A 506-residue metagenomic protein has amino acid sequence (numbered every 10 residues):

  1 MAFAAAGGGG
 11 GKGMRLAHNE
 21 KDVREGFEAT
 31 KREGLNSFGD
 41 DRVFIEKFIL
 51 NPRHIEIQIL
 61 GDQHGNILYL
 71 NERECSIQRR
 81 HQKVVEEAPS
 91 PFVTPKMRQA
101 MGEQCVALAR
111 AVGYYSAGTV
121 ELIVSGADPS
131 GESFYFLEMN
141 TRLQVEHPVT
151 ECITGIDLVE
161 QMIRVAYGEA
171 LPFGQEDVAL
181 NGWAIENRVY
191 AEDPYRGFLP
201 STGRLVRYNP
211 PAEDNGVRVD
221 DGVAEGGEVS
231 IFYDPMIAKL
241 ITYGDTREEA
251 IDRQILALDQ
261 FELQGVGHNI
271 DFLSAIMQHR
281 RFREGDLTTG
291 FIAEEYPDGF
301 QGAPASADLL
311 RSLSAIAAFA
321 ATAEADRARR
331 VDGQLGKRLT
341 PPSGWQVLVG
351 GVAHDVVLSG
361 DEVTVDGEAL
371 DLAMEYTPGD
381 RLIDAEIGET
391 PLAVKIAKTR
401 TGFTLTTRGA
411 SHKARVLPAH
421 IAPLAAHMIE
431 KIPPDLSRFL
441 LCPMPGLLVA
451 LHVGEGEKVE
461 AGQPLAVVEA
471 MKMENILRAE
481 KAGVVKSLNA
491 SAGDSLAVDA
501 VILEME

Functional and structural regions predicted by a protein language model:
M1-G7, K12-R253: Internal nucleotide-binding/catalytic subdomain
C105, P148-D371, E375-P378, V498 (+1 more regions): Catalytic cores of soluble metabolic enzymes centered on carboxylation/carboxyl-transfer
F173-N181, G290, E294-Y296, F300 (+1 more regions): Long, charged amphipathic helices and adjacent flexible linkers at domain junctions
E186, R196, T288, G388-H420: Structured, non-catalytic alpha/beta "coupling" segments that mediate domain-domain communication and provide generic
Y243-E249, Q254-Q264, I429-P443, L447 (+1 more regions): Conserved bacterial/organellar gene-expression machines centered on ribosome-associated P-loop NTPases
L370-L392: A conserved acidic, glycine/proline-rich C-terminal tail/linker
I432-E506: Structured functional modules or segments
